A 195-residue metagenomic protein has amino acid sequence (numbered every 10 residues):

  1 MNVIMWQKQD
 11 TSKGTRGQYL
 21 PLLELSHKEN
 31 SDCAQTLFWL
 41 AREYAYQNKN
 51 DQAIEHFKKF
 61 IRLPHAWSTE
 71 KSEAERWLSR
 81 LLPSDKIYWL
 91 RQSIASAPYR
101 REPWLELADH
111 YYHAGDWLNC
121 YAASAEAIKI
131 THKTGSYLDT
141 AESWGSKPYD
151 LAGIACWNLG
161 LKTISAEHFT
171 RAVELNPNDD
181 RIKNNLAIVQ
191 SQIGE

Functional and structural regions predicted by a protein language model:
M1-E55: Catalytic-site signature of metal-activated, phosphate-bearing donor transferases, centered on the GT-A/GT-A-like
R16, N50-D51, P83, W117 (+1 more regions): TPR-repeat structural position
T36, T69-E70, A74, P103 (+3 more regions): TPR alpha-solenoid repeat register
L40, W77-L78, L107, A152 (+1 more regions): Structural register within alpha-helical repeat arrays
Y44, E75-L78, L82, Y111 (+2 more regions): Residue at a conserved register position within TPR or TPR-like alpha-solenoid repeats
